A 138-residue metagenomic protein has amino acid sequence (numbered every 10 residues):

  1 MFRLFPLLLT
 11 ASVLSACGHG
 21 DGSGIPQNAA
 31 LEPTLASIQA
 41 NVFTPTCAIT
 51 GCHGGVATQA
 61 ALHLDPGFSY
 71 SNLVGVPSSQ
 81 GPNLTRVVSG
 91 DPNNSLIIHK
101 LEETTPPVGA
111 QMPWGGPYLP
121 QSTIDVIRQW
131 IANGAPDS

Functional and structural regions predicted by a protein language model:
M1-T10: Sec-dependent signal peptide recognition, specifically the positively charged N-region followed immediately by
V13-A16: C-terminal motif of bacterial Sec signal peptides marking the signal peptidase cleavage site
H19-L31, A36-Q121, D125: Solvent-exposed helix-loop boundary motif
Q121, N133-S138: Flexible coil segments in periplasmic/lumen-exposed cytochrome c-class electron-transfer proteins
